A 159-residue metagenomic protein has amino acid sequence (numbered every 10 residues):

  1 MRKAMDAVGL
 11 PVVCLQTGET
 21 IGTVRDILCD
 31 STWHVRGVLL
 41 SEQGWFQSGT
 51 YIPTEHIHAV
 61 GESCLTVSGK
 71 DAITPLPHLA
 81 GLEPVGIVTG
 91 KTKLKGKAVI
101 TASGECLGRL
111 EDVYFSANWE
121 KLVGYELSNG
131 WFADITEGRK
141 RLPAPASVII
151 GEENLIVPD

Functional and structural regions predicted by a protein language model:
M1-D159: Peripheral interaction segments used for macromolecular assembly
